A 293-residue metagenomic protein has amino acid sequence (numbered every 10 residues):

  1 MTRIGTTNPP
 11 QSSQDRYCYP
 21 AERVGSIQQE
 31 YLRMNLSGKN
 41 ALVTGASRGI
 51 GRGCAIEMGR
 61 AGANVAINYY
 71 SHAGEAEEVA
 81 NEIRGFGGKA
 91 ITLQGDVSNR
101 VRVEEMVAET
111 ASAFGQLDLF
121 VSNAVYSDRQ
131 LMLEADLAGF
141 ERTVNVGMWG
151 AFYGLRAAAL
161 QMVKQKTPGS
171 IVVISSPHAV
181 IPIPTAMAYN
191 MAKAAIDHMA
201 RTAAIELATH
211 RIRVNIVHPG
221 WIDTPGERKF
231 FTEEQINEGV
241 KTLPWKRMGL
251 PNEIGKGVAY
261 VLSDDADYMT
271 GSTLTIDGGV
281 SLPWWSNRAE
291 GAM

Functional and structural regions predicted by a protein language model:
R23, I27-R33, I181, A259 (+1 more regions): Short C-terminal tail/terminal secondary-structure segment of NAD(P)H-dependent dehydrogenase/reductase domains
N35, G115, R247-I276, S281: C-terminal substrate-recognition "lid" of short-chain dehydrogenase/reductases
S47-G49: Conserved glycine-rich cofactor-binding loop
L131-M132, D136-V144, G239: Substrate-binding pocket helix/loop in short-chain dehydrogenase/reductase
L155, A192, A200: Active-site helix of classical SDR
L160, I205-T209, D267: Alpha-helical segment proximal to the catalytic Tyr-Lys
S176: Residue(s) in the substrate-gating loop at a strand-loop-helix junction that position the organic substrate next
